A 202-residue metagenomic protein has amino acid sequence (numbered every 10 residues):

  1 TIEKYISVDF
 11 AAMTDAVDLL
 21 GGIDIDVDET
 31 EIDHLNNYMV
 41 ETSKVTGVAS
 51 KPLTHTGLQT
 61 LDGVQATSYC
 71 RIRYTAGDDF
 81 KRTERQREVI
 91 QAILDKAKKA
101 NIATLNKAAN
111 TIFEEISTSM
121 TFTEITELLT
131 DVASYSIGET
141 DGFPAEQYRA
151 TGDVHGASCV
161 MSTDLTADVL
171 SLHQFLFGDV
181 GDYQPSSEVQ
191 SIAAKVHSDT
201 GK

Functional and structural regions predicted by a protein language model:
T1, D9-A16, D62-A66, R85-V89 (+5 more regions): Stable alpha-helical elements in mature extracytoplasmic
T1-D15, L19-H34, E41-T42, G47-T56 (+3 more regions): Extracytoplasmic/periplasmic mature domains of Sec-exported, cell-envelope-associated bacterial proteins
T1-K4, T56, R73-K81, L94-K99 (+2 more regions): Second-shell loop/turn segments in exported
K4-S7, S68-Y69, E139-P144: Structural recognition of the beta-strand scaffold that forms the well-ordered cores of secreted hydrolase catalytic
V8-F10, D28-T30, R73, F143-Y148: Active-site-proximal beta-strand/loop segments in catalytic clefts of secreted hydrolases
T14-T104: Flexible, polar/acidic helix-loop-strand segments at domain edges
D18-I25, R71, T75, Q91-I102 (+3 more regions): Sec-exported extracytoplasmic/periplasmic mature domains
L61, E115-K202: C-terminal solvent-exposed extensions
